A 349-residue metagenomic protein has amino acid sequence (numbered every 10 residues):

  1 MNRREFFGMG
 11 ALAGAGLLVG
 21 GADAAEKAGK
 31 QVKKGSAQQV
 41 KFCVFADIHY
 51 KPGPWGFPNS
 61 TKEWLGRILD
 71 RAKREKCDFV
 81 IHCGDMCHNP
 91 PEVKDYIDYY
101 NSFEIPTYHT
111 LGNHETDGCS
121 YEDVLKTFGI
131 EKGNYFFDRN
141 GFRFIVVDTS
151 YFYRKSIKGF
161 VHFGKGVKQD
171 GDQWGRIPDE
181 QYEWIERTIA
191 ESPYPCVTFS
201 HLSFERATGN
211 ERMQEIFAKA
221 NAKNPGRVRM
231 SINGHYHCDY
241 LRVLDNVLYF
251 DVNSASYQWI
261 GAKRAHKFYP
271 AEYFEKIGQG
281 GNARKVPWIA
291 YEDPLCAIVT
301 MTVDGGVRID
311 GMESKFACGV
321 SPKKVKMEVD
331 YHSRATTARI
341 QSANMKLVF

Functional and structural regions predicted by a protein language model:
N2-E26: N-terminal export signals
A25-D95: N-terminal active-site segment of His-dependent metallophosphoesterases
S36, F274-F349: A short C-terminal boundary segment appended to hydrolase-like catalytic domains
D47, G84-D85, G112-N113, H201 (+1 more regions): Active-site glycine-centered loops adjacent to acidic/histidine catalytic or metal-binding residues that shape
M86-P91, T116-D117, F204-T208: Acidic-and-aromatic substrate-binding clefts and catalytic sites of carbohydrate-active enzymes
P91-E191, R212-V228, C238-I277, N282-V286 (+2 more regions): Extended active-site neighborhood of metal-dependent phosphoesterases/phosphodiesterases
T149, F199-F204, H235, M312-E313: Short, well-ordered beta-to-alpha junction loops that form the rim of enzyme active sites and present histidine/acidic
R187-R206: Short acidic, glycine-rich surface-loop motifs adjacent to enzyme active sites
